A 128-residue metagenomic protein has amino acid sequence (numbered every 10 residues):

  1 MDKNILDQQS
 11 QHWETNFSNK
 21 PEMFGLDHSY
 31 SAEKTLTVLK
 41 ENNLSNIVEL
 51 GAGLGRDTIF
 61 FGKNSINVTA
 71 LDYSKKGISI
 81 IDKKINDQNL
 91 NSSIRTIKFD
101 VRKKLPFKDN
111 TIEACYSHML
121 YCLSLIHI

Functional and structural regions predicted by a protein language model:
M1-N42: Conserved class I S-adenosyl-L-methionine
N43-G53: Conserved class I S-adenosyl-L-methionine
N46, R56-K103: Class I SAM-dependent methyltransferase SAM/SAH-binding core
S92, D109-N110: Active-site acidic short loop of glycosyltransferases
K103-D109: Short conserved loop adjoining the S-adenosyl-L-methionine
Y116: A conserved beta-strand element that flanks and buttresses the S-adenosyl-L-methionine
M119-L123: Short catalytic micro-motifs in class I SAM-dependent methyltransferases
I126-I128: Conserved small/polar residues in nucleotide/adenosyl-binding loops
